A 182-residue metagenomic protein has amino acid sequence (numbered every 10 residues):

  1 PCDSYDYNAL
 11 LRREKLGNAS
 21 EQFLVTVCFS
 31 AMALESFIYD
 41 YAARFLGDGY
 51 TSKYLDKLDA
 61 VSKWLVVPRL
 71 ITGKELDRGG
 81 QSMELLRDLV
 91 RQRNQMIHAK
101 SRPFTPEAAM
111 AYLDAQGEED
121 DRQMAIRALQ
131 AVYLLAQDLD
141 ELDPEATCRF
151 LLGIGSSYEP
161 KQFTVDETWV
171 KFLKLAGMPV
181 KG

Functional and structural regions predicted by a protein language model:
P1-A60, Q81-E84, E141, E145 (+1 more regions): Amphipathic alpha-helical interface elements
P1-D6, L85, S101-G182: Polyanionic, low-complexity intrinsically disordered segments
L11-N18, K74, L113, G117: Short amphipathic alpha-helical segments at helix-loop
R12, T26, R93-M96, E107 (+1 more regions): Generic low-polarity alpha-helical segments
L34-A115, R122-L135, L139: Flexible secondary-structure boundary motifs
